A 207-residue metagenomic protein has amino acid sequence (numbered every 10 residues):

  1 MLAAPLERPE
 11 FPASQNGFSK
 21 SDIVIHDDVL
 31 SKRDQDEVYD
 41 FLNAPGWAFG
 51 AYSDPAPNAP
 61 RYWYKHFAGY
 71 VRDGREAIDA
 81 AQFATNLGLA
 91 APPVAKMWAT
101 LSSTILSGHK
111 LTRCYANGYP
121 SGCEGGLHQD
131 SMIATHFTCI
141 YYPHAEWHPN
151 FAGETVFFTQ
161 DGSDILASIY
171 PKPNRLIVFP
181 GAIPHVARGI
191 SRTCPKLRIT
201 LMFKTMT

Functional and structural regions predicted by a protein language model:
L2-S107: Non-heme Fe(II)/2-oxoglutarate
A95-T207: Catalytic core of non-heme Fe(II) oxygenases with the double-stranded beta-helix
